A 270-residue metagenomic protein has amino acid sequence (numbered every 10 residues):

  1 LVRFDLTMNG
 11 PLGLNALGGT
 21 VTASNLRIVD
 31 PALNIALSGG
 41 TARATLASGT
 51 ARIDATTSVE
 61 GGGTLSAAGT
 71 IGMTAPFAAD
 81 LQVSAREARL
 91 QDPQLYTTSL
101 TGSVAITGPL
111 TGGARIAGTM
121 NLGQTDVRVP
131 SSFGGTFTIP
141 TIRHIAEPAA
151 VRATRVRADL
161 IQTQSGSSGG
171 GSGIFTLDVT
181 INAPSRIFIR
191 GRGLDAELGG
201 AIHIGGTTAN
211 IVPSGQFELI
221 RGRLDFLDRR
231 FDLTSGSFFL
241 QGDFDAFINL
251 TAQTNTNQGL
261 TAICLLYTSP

Functional and structural regions predicted by a protein language model:
V2-F4, A23-V29, L33-S269: Strand-loop-strand
P11-G13, T207: Short solvent-exposed strand-capping/beta-turn motif centered on an Asx-Ser/Thr pair
N15-G19: Short flexible loop/turn segments that cap and initiate beta-strands
